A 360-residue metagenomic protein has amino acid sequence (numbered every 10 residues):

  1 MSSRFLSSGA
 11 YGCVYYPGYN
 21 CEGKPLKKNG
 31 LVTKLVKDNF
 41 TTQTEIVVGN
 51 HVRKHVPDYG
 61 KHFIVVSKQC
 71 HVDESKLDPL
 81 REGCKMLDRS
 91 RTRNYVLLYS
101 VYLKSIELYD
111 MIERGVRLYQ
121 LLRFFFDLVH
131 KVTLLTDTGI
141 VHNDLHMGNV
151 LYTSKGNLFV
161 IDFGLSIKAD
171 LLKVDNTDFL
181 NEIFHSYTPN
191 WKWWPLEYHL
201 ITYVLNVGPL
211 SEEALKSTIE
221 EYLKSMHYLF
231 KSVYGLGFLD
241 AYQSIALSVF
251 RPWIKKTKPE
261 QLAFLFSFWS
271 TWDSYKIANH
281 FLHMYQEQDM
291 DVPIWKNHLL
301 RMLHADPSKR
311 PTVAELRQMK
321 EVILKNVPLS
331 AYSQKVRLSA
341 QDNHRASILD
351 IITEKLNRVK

Functional and structural regions predicted by a protein language model:
A10-C84: ATP-binding glycine-rich loop module of kinase domains
G60-L121: Conserved structural core of kinase catalytic domains
T136-T153: Catalytic-loop of the protein kinase fold
N157-F159, F163-Q288: C-lobe/activation-segment region of protein kinase-like
M290-A305: Conserved C-terminal C-lobe helix
A305-A331: Terminal C-lobe "cap" of eukaryotic-type protein kinase domains
P328-K360: Regulatory extensions appended to serine/threonine kinase catalytic cores
